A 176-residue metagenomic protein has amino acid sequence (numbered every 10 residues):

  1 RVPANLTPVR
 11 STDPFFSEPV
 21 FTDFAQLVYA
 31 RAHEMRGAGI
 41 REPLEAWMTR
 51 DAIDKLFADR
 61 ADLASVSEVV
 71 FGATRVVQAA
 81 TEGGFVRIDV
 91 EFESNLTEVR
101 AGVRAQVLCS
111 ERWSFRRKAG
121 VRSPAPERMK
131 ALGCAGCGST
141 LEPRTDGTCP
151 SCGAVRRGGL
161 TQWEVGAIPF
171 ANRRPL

Functional and structural regions predicted by a protein language model:
R1-V66, G136, T145-D146, P150-V155 (+2 more regions): Core segments of small alpha/beta cavity-forming domains
A25-V28, V70-G72, K130: N-terminal alpha-helical segment
M48-D51, F92-L96, A119: Generic secondary-structure microfeatures
L63-A105: Surface-exposed, charged secondary-structure patches
V86-I88, E111, K130: Envelope-exposed proteins and targeting segments
A101-P124: A short, surface-exposed beta-strand/turn
K118-A125, G133-T140: Short, intrinsically disordered, charge-biased short linear motifs at domain edges
E127-A131, R144-T145: Short metal-coordination and nucleic-acid-contact micro-motifs, chiefly zinc-binding Cys/His arrays
